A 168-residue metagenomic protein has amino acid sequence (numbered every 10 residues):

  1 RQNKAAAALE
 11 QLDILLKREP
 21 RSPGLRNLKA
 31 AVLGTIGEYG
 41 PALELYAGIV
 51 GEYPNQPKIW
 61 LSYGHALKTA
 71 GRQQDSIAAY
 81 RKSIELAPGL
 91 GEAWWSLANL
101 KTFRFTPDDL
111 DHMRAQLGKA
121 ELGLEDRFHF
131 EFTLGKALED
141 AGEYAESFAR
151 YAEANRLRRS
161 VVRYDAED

Functional and structural regions predicted by a protein language model:
R1-D168: Alpha-helical solenoid repeat scaffolds of the TPR/TPR-like class and their adjacent stem/linker regions that mediate
